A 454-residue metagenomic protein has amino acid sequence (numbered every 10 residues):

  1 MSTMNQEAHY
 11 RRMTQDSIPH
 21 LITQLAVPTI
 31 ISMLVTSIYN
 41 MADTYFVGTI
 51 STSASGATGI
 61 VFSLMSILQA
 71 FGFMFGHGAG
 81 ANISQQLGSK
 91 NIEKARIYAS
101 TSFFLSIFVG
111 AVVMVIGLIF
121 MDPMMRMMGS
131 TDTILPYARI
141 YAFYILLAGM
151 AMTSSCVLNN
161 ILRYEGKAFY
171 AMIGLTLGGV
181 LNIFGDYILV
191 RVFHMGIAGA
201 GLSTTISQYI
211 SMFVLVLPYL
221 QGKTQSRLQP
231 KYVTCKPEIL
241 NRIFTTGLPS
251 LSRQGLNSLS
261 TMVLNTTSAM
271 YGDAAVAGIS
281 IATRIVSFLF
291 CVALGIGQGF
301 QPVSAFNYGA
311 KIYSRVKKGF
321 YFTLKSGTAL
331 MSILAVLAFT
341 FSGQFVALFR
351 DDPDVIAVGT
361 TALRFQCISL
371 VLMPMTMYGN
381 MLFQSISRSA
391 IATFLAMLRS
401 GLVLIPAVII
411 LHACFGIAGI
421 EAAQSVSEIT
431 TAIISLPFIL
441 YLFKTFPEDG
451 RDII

Functional and structural regions predicted by a protein language model:
M1-A26, I83-M150, F184, V192-L248 (+2 more regions): Short alpha-helical transmembrane segments in multi-pass integral membrane proteins
Q15, P19-I38, A42, L64-F71 (+7 more regions): Residue-level signal for short hydrophobic patches within transmembrane helices of multi-pass membrane transporters
Q24-D43, Y144, G178, S207-S211 (+3 more regions): Transmembrane helical elements of multi-pass membrane transporters/channels
L34, I38-G56, M125-D132, I188-M195 (+5 more regions): Helix-terminus/linker motif at the lipid-water interface of multi-pass membrane proteins
V35, Y39, L68, G72 (+16 more regions): Residue-level hotspots within pore-lining transmembrane alpha-helices of multi-pass secondary transporters
F46-S66, D132-Y137, I197-A200, I239-T246 (+5 more regions): Interfacial/gating helices of multi-pass transporter permease domains
S55-V115, M152-A171, N265, G278-S342 (+1 more regions): Small-residue-rich hydrophobic transmembrane alpha-helices
G76, I145-R163, A171-G179, A200-L215 (+4 more regions): Short runs within selected transmembrane alpha-helices of multi-pass transporters and secretion channels
